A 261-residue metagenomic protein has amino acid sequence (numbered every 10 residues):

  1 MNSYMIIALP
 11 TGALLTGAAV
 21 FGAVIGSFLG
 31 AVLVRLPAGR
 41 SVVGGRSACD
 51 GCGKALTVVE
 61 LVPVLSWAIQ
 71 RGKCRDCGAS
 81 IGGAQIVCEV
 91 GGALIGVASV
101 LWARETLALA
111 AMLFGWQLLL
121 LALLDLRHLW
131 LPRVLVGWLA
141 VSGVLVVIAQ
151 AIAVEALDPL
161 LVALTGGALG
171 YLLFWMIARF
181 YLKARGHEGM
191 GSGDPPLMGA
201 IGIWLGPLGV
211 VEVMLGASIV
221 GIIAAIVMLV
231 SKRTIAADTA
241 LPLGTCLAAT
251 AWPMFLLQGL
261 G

Functional and structural regions predicted by a protein language model:
N2, T11-S27, T165, M176-E188 (+1 more regions): Alpha-helical transmembrane segments
N2-L14, V97-A108, V154-A163: Membrane-interfacial amphipathic/re-entrant helices at transmembrane-helix boundaries
G17, I25, V87, G91-A98 (+8 more regions): Lipid-exposed faces of alpha-helical membrane segments in multi-pass integral membrane proteins
L29-A84: Membrane-proximal soluble regions of multi-pass membrane proteins
R35-V43, L101-E105, I152-A156, L182-H187 (+2 more regions): Transmembrane helix-loop junctions in multipass membrane proteins, especially transporters and channels
G39-R40, C74-I86, L123-G137, F180-P196 (+1 more regions): Interhelical loop and helix-boundary elements at the membrane-water interface of polytopic inner-membrane proteins
I69-A79, G92-A103, A122-R127, W175-K183 (+2 more regions): Short juxtamembrane and helix-loop transition motifs at transmembrane-helix boundaries in membrane proteins
L113, L120-V220: Functional transmembrane core segments of multi-pass inner-membrane proteins
